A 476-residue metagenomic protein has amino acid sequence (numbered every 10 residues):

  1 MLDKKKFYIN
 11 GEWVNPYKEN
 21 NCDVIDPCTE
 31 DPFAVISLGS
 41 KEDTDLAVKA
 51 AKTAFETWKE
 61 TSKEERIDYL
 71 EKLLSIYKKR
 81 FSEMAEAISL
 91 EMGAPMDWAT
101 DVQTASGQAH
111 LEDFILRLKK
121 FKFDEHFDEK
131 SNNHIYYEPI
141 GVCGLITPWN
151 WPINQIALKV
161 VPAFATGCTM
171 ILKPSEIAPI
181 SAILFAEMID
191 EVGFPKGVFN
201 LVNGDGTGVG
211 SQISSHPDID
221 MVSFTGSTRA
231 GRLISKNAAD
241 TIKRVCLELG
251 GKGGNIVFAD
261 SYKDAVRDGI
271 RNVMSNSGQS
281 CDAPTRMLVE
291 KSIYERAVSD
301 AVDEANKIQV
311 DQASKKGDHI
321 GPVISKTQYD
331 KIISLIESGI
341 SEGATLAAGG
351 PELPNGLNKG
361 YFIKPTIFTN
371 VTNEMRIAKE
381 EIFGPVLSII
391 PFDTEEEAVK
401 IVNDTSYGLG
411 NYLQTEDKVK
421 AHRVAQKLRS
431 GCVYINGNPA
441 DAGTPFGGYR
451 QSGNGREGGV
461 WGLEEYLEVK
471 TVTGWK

Functional and structural regions predicted by a protein language model:
M1-S131, I324: N-terminal Rossmann-like NAD(P)+-binding subdomain of aldehyde/semialdehyde dehydrogenases
T29-V35, I219, I256, Q309 (+2 more regions): Conserved C-terminal structural/oligomerization subdomain of aldehyde/semialdehyde dehydrogenase
E30, R66, I88, L111 (+9 more regions): Residue-level signal for inorganic ion chemistry
P32-G39, T53-E60, L145, N255-V257 (+5 more regions): Short, well-ordered beta-strand elements within core beta-sheets of diverse protein domains
F55, K59, L74-F81, A85 (+18 more regions): Structural signal for hydrophobic packing residues in well-ordered secondary-structure cores of soluble enzyme domains
K122-D264, F392: Rossmann-like NAD(P) dinucleotide-binding subdomain of oxidoreductase/dehydrogenase enzymes
E129-N133, G350-G356, P439: Short, solvent-exposed loop/turn elements at beta->coil junctions and helix N-caps that rim active or binding pockets
R229-T372, I435: ALDH superfamily catalytic-core signature
